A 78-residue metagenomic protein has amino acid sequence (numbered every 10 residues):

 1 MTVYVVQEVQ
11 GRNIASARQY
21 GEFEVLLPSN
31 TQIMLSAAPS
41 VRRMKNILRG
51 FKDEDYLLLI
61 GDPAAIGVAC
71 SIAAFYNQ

Functional and structural regions predicted by a protein language model:
M1-Y56, S71-Q78: Long, low-complexity, Lys/Arg-enriched
L58-V68: Gly/Ser/Thr-rich loops at beta-strand to alpha-helix junctions that form or flank small-molecule/cofactor-binding
